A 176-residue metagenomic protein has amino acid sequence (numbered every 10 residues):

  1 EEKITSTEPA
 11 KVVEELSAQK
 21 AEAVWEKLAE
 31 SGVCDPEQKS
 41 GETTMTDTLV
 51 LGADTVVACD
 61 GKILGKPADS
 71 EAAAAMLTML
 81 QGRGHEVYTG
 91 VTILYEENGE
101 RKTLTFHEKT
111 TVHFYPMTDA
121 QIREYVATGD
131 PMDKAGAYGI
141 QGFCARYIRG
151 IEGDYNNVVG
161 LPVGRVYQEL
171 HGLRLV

Functional and structural regions predicted by a protein language model:
E1-T7: Short, charged, surface-exposed secondary-structure boundary motifs
E8-Q38, E42-V176: Anionic-ligand binding patches
